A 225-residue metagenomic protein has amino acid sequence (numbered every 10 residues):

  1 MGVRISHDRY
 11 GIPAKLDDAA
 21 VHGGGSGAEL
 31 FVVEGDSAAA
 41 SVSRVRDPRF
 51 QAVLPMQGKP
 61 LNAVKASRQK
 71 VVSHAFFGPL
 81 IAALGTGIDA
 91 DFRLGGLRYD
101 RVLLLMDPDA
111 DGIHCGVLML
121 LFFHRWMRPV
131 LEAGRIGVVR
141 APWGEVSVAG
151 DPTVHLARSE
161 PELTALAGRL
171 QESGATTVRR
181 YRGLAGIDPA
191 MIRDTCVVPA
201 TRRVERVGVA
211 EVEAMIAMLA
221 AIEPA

Functional and structural regions predicted by a protein language model:
M1-A225: Conserved phosphate-chemistry cores used by DNA topoisomerases
